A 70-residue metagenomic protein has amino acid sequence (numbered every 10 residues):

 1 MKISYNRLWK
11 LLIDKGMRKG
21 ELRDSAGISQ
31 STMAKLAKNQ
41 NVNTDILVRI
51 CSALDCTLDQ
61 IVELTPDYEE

Functional and structural regions predicted by a protein language model:
M1-G20: A short, Lys/Arg-rich alpha-helix, primarily the initiator
K2, L11, K35, V62-E70: Short, charged recognition helix plus adjacent turn of helix-turn-helix-like nucleic-acid-binding domains
W9, G20, A34, V48 (+1 more regions): Residues within the helices of the helix-turn-helix
L12, R23, C51: The alpha-helix within a helix-turn-helix
G16-A34: Short alpha-helical DNA-recognition segment
Q40-S52, Y68: Short, basic-rich loop-to-helix N-cap that marks the start of a DNA-contacting helix
